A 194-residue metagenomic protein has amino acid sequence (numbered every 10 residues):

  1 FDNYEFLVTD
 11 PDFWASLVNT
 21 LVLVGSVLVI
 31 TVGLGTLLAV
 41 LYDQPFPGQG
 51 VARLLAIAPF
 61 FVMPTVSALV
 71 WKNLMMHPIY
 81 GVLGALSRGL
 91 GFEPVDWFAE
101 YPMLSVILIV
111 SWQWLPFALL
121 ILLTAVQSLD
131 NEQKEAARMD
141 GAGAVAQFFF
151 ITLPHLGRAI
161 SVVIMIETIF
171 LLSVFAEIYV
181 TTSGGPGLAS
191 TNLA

Functional and structural regions predicted by a protein language model:
F1-A194: A structural signal for multi-pass alpha-helical bundles of membrane permease subunits that mediate small-molecule
